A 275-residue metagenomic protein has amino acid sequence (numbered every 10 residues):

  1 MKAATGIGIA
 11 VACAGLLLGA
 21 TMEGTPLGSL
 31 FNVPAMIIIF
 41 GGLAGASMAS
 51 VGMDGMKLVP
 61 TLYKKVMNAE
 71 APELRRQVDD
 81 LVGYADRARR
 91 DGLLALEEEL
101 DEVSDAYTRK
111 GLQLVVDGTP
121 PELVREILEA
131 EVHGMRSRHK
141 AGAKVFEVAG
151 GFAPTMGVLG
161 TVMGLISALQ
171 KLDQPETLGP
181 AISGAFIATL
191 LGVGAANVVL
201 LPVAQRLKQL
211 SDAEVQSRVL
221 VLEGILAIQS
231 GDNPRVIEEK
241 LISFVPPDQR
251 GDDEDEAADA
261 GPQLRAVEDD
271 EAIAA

Functional and structural regions predicted by a protein language model:
A3-I7, G15-G142, A213-A275: Large intracellular
I7-A10, A14-L27, E131-L210: Helix-termination/interfacial motifs at the ends of transmembrane alpha-helices
